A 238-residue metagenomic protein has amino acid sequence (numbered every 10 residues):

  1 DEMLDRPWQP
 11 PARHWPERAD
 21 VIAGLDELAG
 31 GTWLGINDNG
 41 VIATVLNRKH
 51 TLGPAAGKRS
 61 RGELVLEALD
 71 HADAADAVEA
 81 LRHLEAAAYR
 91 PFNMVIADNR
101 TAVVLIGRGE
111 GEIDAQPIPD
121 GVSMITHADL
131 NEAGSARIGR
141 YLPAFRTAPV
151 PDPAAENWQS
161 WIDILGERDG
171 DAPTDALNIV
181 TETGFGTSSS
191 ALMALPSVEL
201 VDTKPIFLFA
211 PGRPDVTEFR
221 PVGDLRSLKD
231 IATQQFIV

Functional and structural regions predicted by a protein language model:
D1-V238: N-terminal nucleophile
